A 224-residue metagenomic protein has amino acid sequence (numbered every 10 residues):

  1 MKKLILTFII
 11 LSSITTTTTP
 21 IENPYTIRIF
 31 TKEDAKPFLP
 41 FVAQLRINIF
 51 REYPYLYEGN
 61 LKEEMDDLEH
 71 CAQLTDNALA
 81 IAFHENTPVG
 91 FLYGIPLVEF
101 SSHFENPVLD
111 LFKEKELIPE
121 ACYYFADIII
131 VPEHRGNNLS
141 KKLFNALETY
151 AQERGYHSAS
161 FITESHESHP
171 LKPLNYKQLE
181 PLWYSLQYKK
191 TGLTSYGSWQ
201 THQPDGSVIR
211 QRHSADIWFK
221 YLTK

Functional and structural regions predicted by a protein language model:
F8-I9, T18-P37, Q44, N48 (+1 more regions): Conserved N-terminal entry element of GNAT/NAT acetyltransferase domains
Y25, T87-F91, Y123: Glycine-rich phosphate/pyrophosphate-binding loop shared by adenosine-nucleotide-utilizing enzymes
A43-G59: Helix-loop element at the rim of GNAT/NAT acetyltransferase active sites that forms part of the acceptor-substrate
L56-H84, Y93-P96: Active-site rim helix/loop that mediates acceptor-substrate recognition in acyltransferases
Y93-D127, Y196-I209: Conserved acyl-donor/pantetheine-binding loop and adjacent beta-alpha core of acyl/acetyltransferases and related
C122-F125, A151-N175: Conserved GNAT acetyl-CoA-binding A-motif
I130, G136-Q152: Conserved acetyl-CoA-binding loop-helix of GNAT-fold acetyltransferases
I162-T163, L171-P204: Conserved catalytic-core motifs of GNAT/GCN5-like acyltransferases
